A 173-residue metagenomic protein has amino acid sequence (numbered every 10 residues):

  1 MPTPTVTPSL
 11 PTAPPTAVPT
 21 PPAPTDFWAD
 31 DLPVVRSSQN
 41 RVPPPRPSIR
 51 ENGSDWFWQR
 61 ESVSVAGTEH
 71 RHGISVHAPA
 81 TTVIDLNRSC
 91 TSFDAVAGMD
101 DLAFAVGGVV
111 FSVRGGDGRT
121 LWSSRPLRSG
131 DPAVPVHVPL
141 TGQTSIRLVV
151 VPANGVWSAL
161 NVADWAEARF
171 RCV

Functional and structural regions predicted by a protein language model:
M1-P8, T12-A13: Extracytoplasmic/lumenal low-complexity Ser/Thr/Pro-rich segments of cell-envelope proteins
L10-V173: Gly-Asp-aromatic-enriched flexible segments
